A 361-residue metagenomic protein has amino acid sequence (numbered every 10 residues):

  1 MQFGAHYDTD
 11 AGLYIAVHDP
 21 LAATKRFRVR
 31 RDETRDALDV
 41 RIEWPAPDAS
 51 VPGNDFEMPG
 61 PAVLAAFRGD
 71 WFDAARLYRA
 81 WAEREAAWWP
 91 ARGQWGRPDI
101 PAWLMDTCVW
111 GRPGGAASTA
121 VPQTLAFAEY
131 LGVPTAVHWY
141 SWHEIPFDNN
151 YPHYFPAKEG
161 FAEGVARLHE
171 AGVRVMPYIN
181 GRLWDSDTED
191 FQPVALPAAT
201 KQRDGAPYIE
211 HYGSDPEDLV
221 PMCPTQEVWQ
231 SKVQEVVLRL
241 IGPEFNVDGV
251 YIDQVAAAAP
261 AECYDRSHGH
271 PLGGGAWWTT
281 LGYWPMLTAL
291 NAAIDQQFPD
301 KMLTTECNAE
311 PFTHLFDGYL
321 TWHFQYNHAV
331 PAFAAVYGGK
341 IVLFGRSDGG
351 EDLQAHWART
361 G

Functional and structural regions predicted by a protein language model:
M1-A136, R167, A171-R174, G249: Carbohydrate-recognition beta-sandwich/jelly-roll modules in extracellular/periplasmic carbohydrate-active proteins
G60-A66, N180, V236-V237, I241-A257 (+1 more regions): Substrate-binding cleft of secreted/luminal carbohydrate-active enzymes
R112, H138-Y140, M176-N180, Y251-D253 (+1 more regions): A cross-family glycoside hydrolase active-site/sugar-binding cleft signature
A116-A117, E159-R167, V173-E244, Q325-G345: Active-site-adjacent "subsite" loops/lids of carbohydrate-active enzymes
A128-E129, A162-R174, T288-F298: Surface-exposed amphipathic alpha-helices with a cationic face
W139-E159, D190-V228, A258-P285, L290: Aromatic- and acidic-residue-enriched carbohydrate-binding clefts of CAZyme catalytic domains
S141-E144, G181-D185, A256, C307-P311: Active-site-proximal loop/turn and secondary-structure-junction residues that shape catalytic pockets, frequently
V220-L320, Y326-L343: Active-site neighborhood of glycoside hydrolase catalytic domains
